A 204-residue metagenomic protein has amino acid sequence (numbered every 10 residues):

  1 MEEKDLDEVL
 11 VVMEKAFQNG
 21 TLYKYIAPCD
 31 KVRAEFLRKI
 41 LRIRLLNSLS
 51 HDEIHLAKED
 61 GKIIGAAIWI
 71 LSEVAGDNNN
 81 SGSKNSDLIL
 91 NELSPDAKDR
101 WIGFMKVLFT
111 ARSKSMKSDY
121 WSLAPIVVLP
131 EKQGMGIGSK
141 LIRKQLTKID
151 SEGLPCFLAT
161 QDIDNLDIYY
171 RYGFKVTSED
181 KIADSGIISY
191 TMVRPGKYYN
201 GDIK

Functional and structural regions predicted by a protein language model:
M1-V11, Q18-L22: A short beta-loop-alpha structural element at the N-terminal edge of CoA-dependent acyl/N-acetyltransferase catalytic
R38-L56, S118, S122: A short helix-loop-beta-strand connector motif used in the catalytic cores of GNAT acetyltransferases and, in some
H51-A67: Conserved beta-hairpin
I63-V127, Q133, A183-D184, N200: Conserved acyl-donor/pantetheine-binding loop and adjacent beta-alpha core of acyl/acetyltransferases and related
D119-W121, K148-Q161: Conserved GNAT acetyl-CoA-binding A-motif
V128, G134-T147: Conserved acetyl-CoA-binding loop-helix of GNAT-fold acetyltransferases
S139, S151-G153, D162-E179: Conserved active-site alpha-helix within GNAT-family acetyltransferase domains
L154-I163, I182-K204: C-terminal "cap" of GNAT-fold acetyltransferases
